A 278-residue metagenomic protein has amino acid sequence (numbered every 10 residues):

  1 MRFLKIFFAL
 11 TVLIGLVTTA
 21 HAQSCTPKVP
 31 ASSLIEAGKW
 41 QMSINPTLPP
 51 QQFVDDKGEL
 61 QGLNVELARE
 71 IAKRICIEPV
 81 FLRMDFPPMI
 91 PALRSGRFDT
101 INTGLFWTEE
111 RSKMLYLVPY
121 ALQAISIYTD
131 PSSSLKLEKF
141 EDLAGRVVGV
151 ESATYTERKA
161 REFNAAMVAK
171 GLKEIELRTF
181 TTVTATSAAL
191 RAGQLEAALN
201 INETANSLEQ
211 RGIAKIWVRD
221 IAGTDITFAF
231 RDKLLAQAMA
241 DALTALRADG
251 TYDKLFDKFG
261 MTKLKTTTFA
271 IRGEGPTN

Functional and structural regions predicted by a protein language model:
F7-L16: Bacterial N-terminal signal peptides
L16-A22: Sec/Tat signal peptide C-region and signal peptidase I cleavage site
Q23-G104, T179, M239, D249-K254 (+1 more regions): Extracytoplasmic small-molecule ligand-binding "clamshell" domains of the periplasmic binding protein/Venus flytrap
Q23-S24, V65-R74, S133-S134, E141-D142 (+3 more regions): Extended ligand-binding regions for polar small-molecule ligands
P46, E110, L122-T129, N206-T244 (+1 more regions): Periplasmic-binding protein-like
A68-I75, T156-T179, E209-Q210: Ligand-binding cleft/hinge of the Venus flytrap
R69, K73, E78-D142, I213 (+1 more regions): Acidic, polar ligand-binding/catalytic clefts
P87-P91, G104-K113, K159-A166, A188-A222: A ligand-binding cleft/hinge motif common to bilobed small-molecule-binding domains
